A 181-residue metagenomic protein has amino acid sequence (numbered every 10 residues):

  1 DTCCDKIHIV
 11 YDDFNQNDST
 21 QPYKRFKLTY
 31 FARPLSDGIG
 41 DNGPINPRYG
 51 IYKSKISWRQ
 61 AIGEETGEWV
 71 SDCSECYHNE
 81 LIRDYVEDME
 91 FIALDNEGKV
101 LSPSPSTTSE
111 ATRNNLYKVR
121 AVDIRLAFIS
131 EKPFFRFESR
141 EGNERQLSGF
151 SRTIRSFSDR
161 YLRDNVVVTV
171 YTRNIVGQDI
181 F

Functional and structural regions predicted by a protein language model:
D1-H78, R83, D95, T172-R173 (+1 more regions): Extracytoplasmic beta-strand-rich oligomerization domains located immediately C-terminal to a leader/signal peptide
D72-F181: Short linear sequence signals and composition-biased patches located at protein termini or domain-edge surfaces
